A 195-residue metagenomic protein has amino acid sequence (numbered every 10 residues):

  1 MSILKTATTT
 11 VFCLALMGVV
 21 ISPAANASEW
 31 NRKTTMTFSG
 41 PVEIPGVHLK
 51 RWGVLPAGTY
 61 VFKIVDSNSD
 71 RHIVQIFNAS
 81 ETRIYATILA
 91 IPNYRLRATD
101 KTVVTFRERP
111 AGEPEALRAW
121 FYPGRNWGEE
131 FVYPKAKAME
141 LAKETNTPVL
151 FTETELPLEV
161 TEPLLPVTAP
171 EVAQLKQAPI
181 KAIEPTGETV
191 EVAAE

Functional and structural regions predicted by a protein language model:
M1-F12: Bacterial N-terminal signal peptides that target proteins for export
T10-V20: Bacterial N-terminal signal peptides
A24-V47: Short acidic, Pro/Gly- and aromatic-enriched capping/linker segments at domain boundaries
S28-W30, V61-F77: Covalent nucleotidyltransferase core used to form phosphodiester bonds in nucleic acids
G53-K63: A short tyrosine-centered beta-strand micro-motif
S69, F121-W127, V132-Y133: Extracytoplasmic/secretory-pathway segments with low complexity and glycosylation-like composition
S69-R118: Mid-chain, structured segments of secreted extracytoplasmic proteins
L141-E195: Long, low-complexity repeat tracts used as extracellular stalks/passenger repeats and O-glycosylation platforms
